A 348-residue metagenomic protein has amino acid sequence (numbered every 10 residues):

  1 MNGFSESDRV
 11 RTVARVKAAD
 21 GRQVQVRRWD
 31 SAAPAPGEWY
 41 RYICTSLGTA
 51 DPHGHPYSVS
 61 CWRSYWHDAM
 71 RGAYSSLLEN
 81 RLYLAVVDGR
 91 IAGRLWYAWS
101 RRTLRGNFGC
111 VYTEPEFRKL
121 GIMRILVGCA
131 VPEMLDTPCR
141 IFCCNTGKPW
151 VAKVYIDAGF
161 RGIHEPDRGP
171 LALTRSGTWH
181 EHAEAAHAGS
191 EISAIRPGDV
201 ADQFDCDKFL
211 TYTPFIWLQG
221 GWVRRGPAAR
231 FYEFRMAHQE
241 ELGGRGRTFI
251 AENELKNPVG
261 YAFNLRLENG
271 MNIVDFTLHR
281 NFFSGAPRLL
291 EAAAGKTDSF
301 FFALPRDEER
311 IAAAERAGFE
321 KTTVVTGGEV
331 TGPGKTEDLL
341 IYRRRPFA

Functional and structural regions predicted by a protein language model:
R15-A50, S190-W217: A short beta-loop-alpha structural element at the N-terminal edge of CoA-dependent acyl/N-acetyltransferase catalytic
V24, G89-R94, G106, E254-Y261 (+2 more regions): Glycine-rich phosphate/pyrophosphate-binding loop shared by adenosine-nucleotide-utilizing enzymes
I43-L47, D51-V87, I91, W96 (+1 more regions): Active-site rim helix/loop that mediates acceptor-substrate recognition in acyltransferases
C110-K119, R266-A286, L304-P305: A short, internal acetyl-CoA/4′-phosphopantetheine-binding micro-motif in the GNAT/acyltransferase core
T113, K119-P132, D157, N281-G295: Conserved acetyl-CoA-binding loop-helix of GNAT-fold acetyltransferases
M134-G147, K296-R306: Conserved GNAT acetyl-CoA-binding A-motif
C143-N145, R161-H180, E320-T336: Conserved catalytic-core motifs of GNAT/GCN5-like acyltransferases
G147-P166, R306-V324: Conserved active-site alpha-helix within GNAT-family acetyltransferase domains
